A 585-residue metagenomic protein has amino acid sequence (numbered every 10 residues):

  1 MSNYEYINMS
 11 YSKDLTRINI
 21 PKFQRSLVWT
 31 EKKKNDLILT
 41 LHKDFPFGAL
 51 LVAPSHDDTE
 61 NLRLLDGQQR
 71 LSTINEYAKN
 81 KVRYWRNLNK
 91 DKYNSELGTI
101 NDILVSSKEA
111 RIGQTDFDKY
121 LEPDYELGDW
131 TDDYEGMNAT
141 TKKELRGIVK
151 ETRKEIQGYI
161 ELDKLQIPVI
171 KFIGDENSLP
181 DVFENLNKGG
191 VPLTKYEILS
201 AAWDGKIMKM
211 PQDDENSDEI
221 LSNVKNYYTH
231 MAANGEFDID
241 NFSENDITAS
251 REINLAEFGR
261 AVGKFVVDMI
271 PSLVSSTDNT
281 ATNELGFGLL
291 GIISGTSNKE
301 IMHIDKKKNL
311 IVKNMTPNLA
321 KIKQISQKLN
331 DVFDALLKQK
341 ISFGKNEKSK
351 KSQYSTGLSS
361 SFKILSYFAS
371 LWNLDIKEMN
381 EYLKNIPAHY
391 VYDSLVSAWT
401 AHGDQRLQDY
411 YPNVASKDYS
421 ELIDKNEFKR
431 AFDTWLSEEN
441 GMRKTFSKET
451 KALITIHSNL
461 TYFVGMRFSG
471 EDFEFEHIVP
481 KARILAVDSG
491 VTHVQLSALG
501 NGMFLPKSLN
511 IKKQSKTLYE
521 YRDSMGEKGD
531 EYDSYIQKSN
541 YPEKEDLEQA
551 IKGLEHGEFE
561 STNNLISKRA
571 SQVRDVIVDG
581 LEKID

Functional and structural regions predicted by a protein language model:
S2-I7, T16, I20-P271, L505: Basic- and aromatic-enriched surface patches that contact anionic nucleotides/nucleic acids
R63, Q69, F473, A486-K513: Short beta-strand-alpha-helix junction that forms the catalytic/metal-binding core of metal-dependent nuclease domains
R86-K90, N94, Q495-L496, K513-E543: Polybasic, low-complexity binding patches
Y93-S106, D204-P211, N385-H402, E527-Y541: Short, mixed-charge aromatic SLiMs
A233-N241, N245, L255-E257, S342 (+2 more regions): Long, charge-rich low-complexity segments
L255-A431: A cross-family structural signal marking well-folded subdomains
N380-I478, A482-R483, L496: Aromatic-lined ligand-binding clefts that engage carbohydrates, nucleic acids, or primary amines
D533-D585: C-terminal, well-folded lobe of enzymatic/effector domains
